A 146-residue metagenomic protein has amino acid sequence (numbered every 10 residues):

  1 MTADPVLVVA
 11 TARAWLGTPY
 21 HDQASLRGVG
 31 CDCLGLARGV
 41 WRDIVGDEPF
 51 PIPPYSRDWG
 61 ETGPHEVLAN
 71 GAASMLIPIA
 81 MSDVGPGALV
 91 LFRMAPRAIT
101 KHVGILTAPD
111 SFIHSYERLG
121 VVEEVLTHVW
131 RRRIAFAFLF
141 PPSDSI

Functional and structural regions predicted by a protein language model:
M1-T18, V125-I146: Non-catalytic ligand/cofactor/substrate-binding and regulatory segments of enzyme domains
T2-V9, F50-V122: ...with weaker cross-activation on analogous glycine-rich loops/strands in unrelated enzymes
L16, I44-V45: A broad structural signal for alpha-helix termini and local helix breaks/kinks
Y20, L26, C31, T100 (+1 more regions): Short glycine- and Lys/Arg-enriched binding-loop motifs that mark or flank ligand-binding interfaces
Y20-S25, E48-P53: Surface-exposed patches in mature extracellular/periplasmic domains of secreted proteins
S25-I44: Active-site nucleophilic cysteine motif
R27, L119, P141-D144: Residue-level detector of flexible, active-site-proximal loop/helix-junction positions within diverse enzyme catalytic
C31-D32, E61-T62, I146: Short, solvent-exposed polar/charged micro-motifs at secondary-structure junctions
